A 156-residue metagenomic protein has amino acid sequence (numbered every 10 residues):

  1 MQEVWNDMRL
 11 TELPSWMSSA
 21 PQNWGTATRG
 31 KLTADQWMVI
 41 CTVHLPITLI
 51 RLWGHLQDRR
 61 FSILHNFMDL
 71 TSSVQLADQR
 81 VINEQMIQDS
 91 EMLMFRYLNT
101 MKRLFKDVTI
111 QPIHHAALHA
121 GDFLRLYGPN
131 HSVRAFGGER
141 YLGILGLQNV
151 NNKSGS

Functional and structural regions predicted by a protein language model:
M1-S156: A structural signal for the principal folded core domain
